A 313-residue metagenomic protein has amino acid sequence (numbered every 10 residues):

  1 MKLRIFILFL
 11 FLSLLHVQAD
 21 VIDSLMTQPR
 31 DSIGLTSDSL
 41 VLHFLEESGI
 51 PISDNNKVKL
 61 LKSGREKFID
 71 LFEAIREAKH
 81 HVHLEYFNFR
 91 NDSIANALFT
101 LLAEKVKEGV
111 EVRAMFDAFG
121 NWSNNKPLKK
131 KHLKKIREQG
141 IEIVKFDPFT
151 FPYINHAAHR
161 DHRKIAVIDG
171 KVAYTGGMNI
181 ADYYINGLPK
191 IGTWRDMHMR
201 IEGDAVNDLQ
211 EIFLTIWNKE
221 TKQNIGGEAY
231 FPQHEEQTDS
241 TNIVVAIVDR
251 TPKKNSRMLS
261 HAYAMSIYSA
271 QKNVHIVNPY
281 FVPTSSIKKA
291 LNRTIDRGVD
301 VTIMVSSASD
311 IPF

Functional and structural regions predicted by a protein language model:
R4-S13: Sec-dependent N-terminal signal peptides
H16-F313: Charged, low-complexity intrinsically disordered terminal segments
